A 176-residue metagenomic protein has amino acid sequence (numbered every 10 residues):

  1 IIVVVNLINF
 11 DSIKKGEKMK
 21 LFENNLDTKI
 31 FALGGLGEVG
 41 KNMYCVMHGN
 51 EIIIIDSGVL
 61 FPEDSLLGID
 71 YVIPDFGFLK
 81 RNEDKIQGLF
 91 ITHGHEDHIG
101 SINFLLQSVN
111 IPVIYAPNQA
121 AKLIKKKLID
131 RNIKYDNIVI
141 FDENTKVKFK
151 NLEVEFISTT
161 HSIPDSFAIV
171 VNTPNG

Functional and structural regions predicted by a protein language model:
I1-K18: Short, Lys/Arg-enriched N-terminal segments with co-localized hydrophobic residues within the first ~10-30 amino acids
E23-K29, F149-V154: Short Pro/Gly-enriched beta-strand edge/turn motifs at strand-loop
N24, L36-G40, T160-D165: A short catalytic or substrate-binding loop motif that flags glycine-/basic-rich loops and adjacent residues that bind
I30, D56, H93-G94, V154 (+2 more regions): Divalent metal-coordination and catalytic microenvironments
L36-K41, H48-I91, N103-P112, A116-A120 (+1 more regions): Pre-active-site segment of Zn-dependent metallo-hydrolases
C45-N50, I54, S166-G176: Metal-dependent phosphodiesterase/nuclease catalytic metal-binding core
L89-I99, T159-I163: Histidine-centered catalytic micro-motifs
Q119-S166, N172-P174: Metallo-beta-lactamase
